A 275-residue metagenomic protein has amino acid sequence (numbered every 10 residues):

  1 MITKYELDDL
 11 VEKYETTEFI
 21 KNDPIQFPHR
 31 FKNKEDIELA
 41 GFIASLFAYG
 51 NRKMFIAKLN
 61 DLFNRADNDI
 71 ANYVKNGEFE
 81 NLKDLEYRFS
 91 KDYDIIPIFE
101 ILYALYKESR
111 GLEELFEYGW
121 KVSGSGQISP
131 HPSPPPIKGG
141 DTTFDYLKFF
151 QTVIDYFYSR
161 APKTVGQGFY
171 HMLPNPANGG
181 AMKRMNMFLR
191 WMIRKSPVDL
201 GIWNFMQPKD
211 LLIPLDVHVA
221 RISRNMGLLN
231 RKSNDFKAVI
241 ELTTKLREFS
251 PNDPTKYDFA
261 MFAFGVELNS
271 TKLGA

Functional and structural regions predicted by a protein language model:
M1-P130, P134-A275: HhH-family (HhH-GPD) DNA N-glycosylase catalytic core used in base-excision repair
